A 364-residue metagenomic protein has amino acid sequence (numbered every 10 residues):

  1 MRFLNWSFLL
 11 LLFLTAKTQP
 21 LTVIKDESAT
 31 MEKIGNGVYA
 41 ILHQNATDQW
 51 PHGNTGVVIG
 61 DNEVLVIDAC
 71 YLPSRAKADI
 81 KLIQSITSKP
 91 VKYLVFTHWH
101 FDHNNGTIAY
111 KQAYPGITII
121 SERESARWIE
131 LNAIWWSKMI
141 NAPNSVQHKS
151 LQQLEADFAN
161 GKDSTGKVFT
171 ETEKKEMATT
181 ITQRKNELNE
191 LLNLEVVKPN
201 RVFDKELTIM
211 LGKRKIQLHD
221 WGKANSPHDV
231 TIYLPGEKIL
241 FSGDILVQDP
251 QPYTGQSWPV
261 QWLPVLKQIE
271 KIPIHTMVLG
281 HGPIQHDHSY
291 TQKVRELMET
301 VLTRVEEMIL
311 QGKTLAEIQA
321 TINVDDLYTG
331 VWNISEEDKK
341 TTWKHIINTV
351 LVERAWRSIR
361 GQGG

Functional and structural regions predicted by a protein language model:
L9-T18: Hydrophobic h-region of N-terminal signal peptides that target proteins for export in Gram-negative bacteria
Q19, L310-G364: C-terminal regulatory/interaction regions
E32-L82, V230-S242: Conserved beta-strand hairpin/beta-sheet module of binuclear metal-dependent hydrolase folds, prominently
K33, M177-T180, L192-K198, V202-L234: Core dinuclear metal-dependent hydrolase active-site scaffold
I67-A69, K92-H100, I120-R123, W221 (+3 more regions): Active-site neighborhood of phospho(di)ester-bond hydrolases with catalytic His/Asp-centered motifs
S85-P199, T208, T303: Active-site HxH/HxHxD metal-binding segment of metal-dependent hydrolases
K215-I272: Active-site-proximal loop/helix segments of hydrolase catalytic cores
I239, V260-E317: Divalent-metal (often Zn2+) His-rich catalytic cores of metallo-beta-lactamase-fold enzymes
